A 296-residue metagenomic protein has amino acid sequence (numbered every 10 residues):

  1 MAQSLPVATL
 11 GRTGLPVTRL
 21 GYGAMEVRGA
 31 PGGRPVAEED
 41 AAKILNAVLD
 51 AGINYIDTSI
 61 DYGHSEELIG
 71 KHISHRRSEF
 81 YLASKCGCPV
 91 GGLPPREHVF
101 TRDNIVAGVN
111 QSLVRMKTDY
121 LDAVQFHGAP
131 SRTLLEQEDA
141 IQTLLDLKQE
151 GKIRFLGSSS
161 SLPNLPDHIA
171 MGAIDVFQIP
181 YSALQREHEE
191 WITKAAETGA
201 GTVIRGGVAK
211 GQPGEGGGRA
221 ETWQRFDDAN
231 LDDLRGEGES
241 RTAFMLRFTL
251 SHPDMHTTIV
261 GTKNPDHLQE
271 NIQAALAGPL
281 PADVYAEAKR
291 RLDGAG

Functional and structural regions predicted by a protein language model:
M1-F80: N-terminal binding-site loop/beta-alpha segment at the start of enzyme catalytic domains that lines or forms
L10, Y22, V48, I56 (+10 more regions): Conserved, mostly hydrophobic/aromatic
L15-L20, G52-N54, R77-F80, T118-D122 (+4 more regions): Short, well-ordered coil/turn segments that N-cap beta-strands
M25-V27, S59-D61, K85-P89, F126-A129 (+4 more regions): Active-site beta-loop-alpha junctions enriched in small/polar residues
E26-E39, G91-V106, R132-T133, L231-G236: Active-site mouth loops of central-metabolism enzymes
N46, G92-A183, E190, S251: Glycine/proline-rich, positively charged, aromatic-decorated active-site loop/lid region on the catalytic face
A47-L49, I53-N54, M171, E189-G296: Structured C-terminal cap/extension of enzyme domains
E66-C86, Q142-G151: Alpha-helix-loop-beta-strand connector modules within alpha/beta enzyme cores
